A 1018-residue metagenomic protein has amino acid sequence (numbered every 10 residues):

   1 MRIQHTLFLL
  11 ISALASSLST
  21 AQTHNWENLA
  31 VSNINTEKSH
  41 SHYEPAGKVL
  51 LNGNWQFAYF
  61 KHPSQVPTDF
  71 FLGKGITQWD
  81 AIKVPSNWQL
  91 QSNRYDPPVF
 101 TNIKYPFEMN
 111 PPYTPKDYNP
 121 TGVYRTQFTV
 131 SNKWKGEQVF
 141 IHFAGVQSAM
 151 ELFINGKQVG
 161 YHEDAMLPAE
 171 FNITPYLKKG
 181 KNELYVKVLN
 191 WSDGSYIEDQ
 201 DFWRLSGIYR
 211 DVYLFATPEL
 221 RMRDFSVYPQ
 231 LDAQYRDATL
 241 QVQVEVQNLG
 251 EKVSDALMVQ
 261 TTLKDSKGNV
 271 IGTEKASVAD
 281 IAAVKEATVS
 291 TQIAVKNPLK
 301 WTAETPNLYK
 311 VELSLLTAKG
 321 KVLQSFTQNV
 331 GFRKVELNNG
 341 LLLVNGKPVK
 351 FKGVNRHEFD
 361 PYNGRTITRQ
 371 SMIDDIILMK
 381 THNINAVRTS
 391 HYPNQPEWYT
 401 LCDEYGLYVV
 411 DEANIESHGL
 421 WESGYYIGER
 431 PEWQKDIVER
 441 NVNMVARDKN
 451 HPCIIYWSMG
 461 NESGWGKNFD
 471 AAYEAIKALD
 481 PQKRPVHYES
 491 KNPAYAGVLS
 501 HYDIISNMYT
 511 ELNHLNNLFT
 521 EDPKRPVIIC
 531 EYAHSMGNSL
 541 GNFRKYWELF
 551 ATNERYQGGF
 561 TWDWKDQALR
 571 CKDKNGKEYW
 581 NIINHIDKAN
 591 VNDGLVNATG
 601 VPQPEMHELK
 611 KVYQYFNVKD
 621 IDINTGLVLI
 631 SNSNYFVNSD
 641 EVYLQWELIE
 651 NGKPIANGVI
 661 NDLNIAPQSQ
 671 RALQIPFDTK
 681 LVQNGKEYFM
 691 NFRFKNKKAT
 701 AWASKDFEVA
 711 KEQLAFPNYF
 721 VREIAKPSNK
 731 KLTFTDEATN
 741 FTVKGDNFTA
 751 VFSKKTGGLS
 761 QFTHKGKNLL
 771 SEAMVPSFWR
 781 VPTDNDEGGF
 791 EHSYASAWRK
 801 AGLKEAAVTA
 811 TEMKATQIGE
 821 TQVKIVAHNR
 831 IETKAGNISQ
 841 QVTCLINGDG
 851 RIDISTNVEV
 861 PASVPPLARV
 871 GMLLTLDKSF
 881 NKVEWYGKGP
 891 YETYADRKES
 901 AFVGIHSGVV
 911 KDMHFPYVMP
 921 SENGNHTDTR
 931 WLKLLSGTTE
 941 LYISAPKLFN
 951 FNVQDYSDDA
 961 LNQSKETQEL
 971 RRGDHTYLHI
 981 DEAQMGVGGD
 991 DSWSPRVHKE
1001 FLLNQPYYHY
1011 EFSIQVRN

Functional and structural regions predicted by a protein language model:
Q22-H142, Y196-Q200, L205-I208, D573 (+4 more regions): Extended carbohydrate-recognition surfaces in non-catalytic/accessory domains of CAZymes and lectin-like proteins
Q22-Y43, G47, V84, Q91-N93 (+7 more regions): Extended substrate-binding grooves/exosites of carbohydrate-active enzymes
H24-A30, I34-H42, V159-G160, K179-A216 (+5 more regions): Glycine/proline-rich low-complexity spacer/linker segments in large multi-domain proteins
W26, E37, S41, A58-F60 (+6 more regions): Accessory beta-strand-rich segments of carbohydrate-active enzymes
L90, D96, N190, T302 (+3 more regions): Beta-strand/loop-rich accessory regions of lumenal/periplasmic or secreted enzymes, predominantly carbohydrate-active
P97, P106-T114, E163-A165, I173-L240 (+5 more regions): An acidic-aromatic loop/edge-strand motif
K178-K181, Q243-E336, V682-Q683, Y688-T733: Extended acidic/polar, glycine-enriched regions that form or flank non-catalytic beta-rich accessory modules
V244-E251, G268, F550-G757, I854: Carbohydrate-binding surfaces of carbohydrate-active enzymes
